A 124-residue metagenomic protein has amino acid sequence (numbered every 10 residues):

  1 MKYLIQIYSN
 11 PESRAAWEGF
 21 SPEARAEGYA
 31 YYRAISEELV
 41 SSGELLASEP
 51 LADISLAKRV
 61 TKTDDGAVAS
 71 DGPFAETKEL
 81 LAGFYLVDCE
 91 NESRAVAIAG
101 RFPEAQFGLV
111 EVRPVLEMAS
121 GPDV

Functional and structural regions predicted by a protein language model:
M1-V124: Conserved, structured core segments of small domains
